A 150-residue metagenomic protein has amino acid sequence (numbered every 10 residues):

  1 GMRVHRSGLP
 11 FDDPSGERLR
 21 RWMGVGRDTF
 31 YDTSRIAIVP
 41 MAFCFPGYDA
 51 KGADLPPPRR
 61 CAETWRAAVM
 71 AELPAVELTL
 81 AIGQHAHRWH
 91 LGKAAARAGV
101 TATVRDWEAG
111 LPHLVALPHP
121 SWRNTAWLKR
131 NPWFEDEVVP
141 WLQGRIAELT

Functional and structural regions predicted by a protein language model:
G1-L149: A polyanion-binding, active-site-adjacent surface
